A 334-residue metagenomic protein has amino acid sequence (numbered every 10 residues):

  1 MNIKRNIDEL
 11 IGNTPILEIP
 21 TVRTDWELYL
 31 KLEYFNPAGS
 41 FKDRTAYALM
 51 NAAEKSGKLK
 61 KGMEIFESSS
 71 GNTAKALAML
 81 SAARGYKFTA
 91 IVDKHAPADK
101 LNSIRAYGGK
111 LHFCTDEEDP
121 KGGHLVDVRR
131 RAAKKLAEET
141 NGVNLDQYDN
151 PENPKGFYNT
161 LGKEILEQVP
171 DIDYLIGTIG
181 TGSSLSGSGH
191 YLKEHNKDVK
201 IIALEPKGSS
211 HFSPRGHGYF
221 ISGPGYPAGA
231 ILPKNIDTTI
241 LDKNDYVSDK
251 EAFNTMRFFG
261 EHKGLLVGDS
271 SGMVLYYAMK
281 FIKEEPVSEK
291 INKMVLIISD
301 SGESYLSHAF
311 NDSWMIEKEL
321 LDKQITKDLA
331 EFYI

Functional and structural regions predicted by a protein language model:
M1-I334: PLP-dependent amino-acid enzyme catalytic core
